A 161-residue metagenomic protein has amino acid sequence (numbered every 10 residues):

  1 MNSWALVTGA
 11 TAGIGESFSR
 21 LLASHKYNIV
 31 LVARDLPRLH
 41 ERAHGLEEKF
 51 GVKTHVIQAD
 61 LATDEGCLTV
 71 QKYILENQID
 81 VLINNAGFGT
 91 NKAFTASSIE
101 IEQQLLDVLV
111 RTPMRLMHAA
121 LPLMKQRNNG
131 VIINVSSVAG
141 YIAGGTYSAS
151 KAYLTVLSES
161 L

Functional and structural regions predicted by a protein language model:
W4, T11-G13: Conserved glycine-rich cofactor-binding loop
H25-R42: Conserved glycine-rich Rossmann-like NAD(P)H-binding loop of the short-chain dehydrogenase/reductase
N85-T90: Conserved NAD(P)H cofactor-binding loop of Rossmann-fold oxidoreductase domains
A93-T95, I101-L106: Substrate-binding pocket helix/loop in short-chain dehydrogenase/reductase
M117, S150-Y153: Active-site helix of classical SDR
M117-H118, E159: A short, exposed helix-loop element centered on a Lys and neighboring polar residues
S137: Residue(s) in the substrate-gating loop at a strand-loop-helix junction that position the organic substrate next
